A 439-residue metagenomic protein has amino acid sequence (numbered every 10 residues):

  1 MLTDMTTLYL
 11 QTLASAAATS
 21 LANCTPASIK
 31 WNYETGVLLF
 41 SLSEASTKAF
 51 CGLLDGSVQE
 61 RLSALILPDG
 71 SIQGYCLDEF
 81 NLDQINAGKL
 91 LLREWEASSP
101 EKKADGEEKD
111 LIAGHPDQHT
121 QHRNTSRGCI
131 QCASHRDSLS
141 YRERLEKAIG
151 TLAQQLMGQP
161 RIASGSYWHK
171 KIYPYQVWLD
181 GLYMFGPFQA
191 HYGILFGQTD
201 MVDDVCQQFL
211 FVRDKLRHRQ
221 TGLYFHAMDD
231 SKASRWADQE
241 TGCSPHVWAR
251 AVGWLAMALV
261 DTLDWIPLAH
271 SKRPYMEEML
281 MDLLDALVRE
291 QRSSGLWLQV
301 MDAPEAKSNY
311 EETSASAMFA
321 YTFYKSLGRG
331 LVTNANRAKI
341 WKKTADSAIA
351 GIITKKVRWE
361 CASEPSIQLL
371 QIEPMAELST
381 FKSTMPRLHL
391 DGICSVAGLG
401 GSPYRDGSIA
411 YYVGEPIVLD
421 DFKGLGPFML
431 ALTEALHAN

Functional and structural regions predicted by a protein language model:
L2-G36, S43-E44, K48-G88, E94-E101 (+9 more regions): CBM-like carbohydrate-recognition segments
D4, P26-S28, G114, N124 (+8 more regions): Alpha-helical structural elements
T19-N23, H169, S234-E240, V300-A303 (+1 more regions): Short glycine/proline-rich turn/loop motifs
P26-I29, D78, I172-Q176, Q239-R250 (+3 more regions): Short, solvent-exposed segments of well-ordered alpha helices
F40, K89, D264: A cross-family signal for key residues in well-ordered alpha-helices that form functional helical elements
P68-H115, Q121-R123, R127-A237, P245-H246: Extended ligand-binding groove/face enriched in aromatic
L179-D180, P187-M301, N309-A320, A338-G407 (+1 more regions): Extended ligand-binding clefts on enzyme/binding-domain cores
